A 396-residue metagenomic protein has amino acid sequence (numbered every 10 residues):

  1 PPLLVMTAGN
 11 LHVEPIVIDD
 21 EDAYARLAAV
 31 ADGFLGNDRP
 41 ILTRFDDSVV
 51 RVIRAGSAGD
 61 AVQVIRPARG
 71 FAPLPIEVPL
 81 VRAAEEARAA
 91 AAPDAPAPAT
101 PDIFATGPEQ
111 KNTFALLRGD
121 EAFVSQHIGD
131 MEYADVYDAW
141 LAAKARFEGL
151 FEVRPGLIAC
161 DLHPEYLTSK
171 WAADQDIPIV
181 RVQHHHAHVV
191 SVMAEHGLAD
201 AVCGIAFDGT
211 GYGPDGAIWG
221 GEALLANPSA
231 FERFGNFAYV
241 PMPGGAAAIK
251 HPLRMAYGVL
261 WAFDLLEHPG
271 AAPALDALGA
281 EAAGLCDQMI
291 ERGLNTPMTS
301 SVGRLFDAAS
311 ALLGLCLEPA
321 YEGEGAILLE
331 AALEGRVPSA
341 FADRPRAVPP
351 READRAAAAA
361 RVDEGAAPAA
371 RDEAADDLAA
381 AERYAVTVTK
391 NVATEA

Functional and structural regions predicted by a protein language model:
P1-A159, H163-Q175, A217: Active-site-adjacent structural elements in enzyme catalytic cores
L3, D19-R26, D174-V180, E195-A199 (+2 more regions): A glycine- and small-aliphatic-rich helix-loop capping segment at beta-alpha/alpha-beta transitions that lines
L3, G9-V17, D32, P155-D200 (+3 more regions): ATP-dependent carbohydrate kinase catalytic cores
V13-V17, R39, F104-A105, Q126-Y137 (+7 more regions): Hydrophobic alpha-helical scaffolding
Y24, A28, D46, V50 (+11 more regions): Predominant activation on well-ordered alpha-helical scaffold segments within soluble catalytic domains
A28-P40, R54-A58, G70, G119-D120 (+11 more regions): Generic secondary-structure signature for well-ordered alpha-helical cores
P108-D138, A142-K144, L260-A396: A contiguous, well-structured pocket-lining segment that forms one wall/lid of small-molecule binding clefts in soluble
M193-V259, L266-G270, E291, T296-S300 (+2 more regions): Active-site histidine-anchored catalytic micro-motif
